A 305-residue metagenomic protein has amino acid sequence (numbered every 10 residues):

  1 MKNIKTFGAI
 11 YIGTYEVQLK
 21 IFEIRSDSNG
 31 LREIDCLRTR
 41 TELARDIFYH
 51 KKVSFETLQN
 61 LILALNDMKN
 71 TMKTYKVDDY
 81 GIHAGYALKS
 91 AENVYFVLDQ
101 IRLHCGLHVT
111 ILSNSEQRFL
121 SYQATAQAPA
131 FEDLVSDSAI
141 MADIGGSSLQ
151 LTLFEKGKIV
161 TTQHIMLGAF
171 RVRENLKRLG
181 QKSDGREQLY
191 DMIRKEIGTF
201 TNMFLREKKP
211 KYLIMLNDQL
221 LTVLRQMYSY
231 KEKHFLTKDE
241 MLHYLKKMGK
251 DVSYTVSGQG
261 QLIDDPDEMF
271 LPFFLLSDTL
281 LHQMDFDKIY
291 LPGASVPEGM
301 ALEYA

Functional and structural regions predicted by a protein language model:
K2-R32: N-terminal basic/disordered segments at the start of proteins
F7, I21, D46-Y75, A87-V97 (+3 more regions): Helical "lid/coupling" subdomains associated with nucleotide-phosphate turnover
T14-E16, G145-T152, D218: Ser/Thr-glycine-rich phosphate-binding loops at phosphate-binding pockets of nucleotides, nucleotide cofactors
V17, N29, L149, I159-V160: Hydrophobic residues embedded in beta-strands of well-ordered beta-sheets
I24-H50: Short, compositionally biased "basic patch" segments
D79-Y80: Post-signal peptide N-terminal segment of secreted/secretory-pathway proteins
